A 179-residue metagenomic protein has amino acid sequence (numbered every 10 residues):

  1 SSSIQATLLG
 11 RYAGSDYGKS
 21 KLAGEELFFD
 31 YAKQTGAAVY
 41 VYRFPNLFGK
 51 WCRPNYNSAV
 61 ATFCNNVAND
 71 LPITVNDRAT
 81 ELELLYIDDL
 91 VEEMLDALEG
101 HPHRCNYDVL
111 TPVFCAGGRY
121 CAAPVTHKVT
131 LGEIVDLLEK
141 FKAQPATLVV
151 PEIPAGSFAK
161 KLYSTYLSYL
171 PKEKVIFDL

Functional and structural regions predicted by a protein language model:
S1-G10, D16, L47-W51: Conserved catalytic-site region of short-chain dehydrogenase/reductase
S2-S3, R43-F44, V125: A secondary-structure boundary/capping signal
G14-P45, A59-N69: Active-site Tyr-X1-5-Lys
E26-L27, T62, D89, E93 (+2 more regions): Alpha-helical elements of Rossmann-like donor-binding domains used by nucleotide-donor carbohydrate transfer enzymes
V41, L84, K128: Short aromatic/basic micro-patch
P45-N46, N65-L85, C105, F114-A123: A conserved pocket-lining segment of Rossmann-fold NAD(P)-dependent short-chain dehydrogenase/reductase
P54-T62, A79-E99: Substrate-positioning beta->alpha
D96-L179: Mid/C-terminal beta-alpha module of Rossmann-like enzyme folds, strongest in SDR-family dehydrogenases/epimerases
